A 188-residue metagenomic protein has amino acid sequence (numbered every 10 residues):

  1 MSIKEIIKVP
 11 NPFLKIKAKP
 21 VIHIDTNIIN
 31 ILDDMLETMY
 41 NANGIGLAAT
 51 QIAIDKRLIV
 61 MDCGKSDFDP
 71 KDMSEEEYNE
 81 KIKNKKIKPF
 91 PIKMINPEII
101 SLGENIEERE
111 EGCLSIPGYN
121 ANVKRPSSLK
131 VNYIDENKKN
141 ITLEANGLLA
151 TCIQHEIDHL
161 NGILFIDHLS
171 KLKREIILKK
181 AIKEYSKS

Functional and structural regions predicted by a protein language model:
M1-Q154, H159-S188: Active-site rim/adjacent substrate-binding subdomains
